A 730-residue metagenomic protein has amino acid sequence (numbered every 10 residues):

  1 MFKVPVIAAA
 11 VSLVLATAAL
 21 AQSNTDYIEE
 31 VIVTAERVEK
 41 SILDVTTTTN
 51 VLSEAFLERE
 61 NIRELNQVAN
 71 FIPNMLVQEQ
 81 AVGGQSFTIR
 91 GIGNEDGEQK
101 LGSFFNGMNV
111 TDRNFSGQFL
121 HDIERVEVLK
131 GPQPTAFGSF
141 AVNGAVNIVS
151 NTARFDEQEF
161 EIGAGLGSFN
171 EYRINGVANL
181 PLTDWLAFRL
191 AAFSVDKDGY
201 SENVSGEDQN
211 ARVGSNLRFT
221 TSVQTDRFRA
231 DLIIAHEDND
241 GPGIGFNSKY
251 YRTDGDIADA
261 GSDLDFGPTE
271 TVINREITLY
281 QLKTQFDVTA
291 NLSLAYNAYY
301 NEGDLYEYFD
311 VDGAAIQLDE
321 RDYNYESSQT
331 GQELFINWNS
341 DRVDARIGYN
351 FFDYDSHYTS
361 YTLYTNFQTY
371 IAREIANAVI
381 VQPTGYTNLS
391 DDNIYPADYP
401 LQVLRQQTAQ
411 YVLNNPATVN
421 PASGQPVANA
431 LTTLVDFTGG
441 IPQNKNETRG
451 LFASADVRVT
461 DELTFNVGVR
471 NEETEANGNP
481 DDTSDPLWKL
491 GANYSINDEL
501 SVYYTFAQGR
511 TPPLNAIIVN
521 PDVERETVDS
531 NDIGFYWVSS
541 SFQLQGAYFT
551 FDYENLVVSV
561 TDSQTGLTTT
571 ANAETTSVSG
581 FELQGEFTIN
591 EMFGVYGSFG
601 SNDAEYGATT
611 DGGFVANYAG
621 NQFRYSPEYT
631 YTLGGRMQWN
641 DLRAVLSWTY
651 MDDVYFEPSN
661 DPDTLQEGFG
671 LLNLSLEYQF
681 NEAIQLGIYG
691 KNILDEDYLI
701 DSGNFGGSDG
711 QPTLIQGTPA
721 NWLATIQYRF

Functional and structural regions predicted by a protein language model:
P5, A9-A10, A21, N179 (+6 more regions): Conserved C-terminal beta-signal and adjacent last beta-strands/turns of outer-membrane beta-barrel proteins
L13, D26-E157, I533: Acidic, small-polar-rich N-terminal luminal/periplasmic segments of exported/outer-membrane proteins
G93, D238-D254, Y354-H357, N493-D532 (+6 more regions): Surface-exposed extracellular loop regions of Gram-negative outer-membrane beta-barrel proteins, predominantly
Q99, D112, H121-E124, K130 (+7 more regions): Outer-membrane beta-barrel translocator/receptor signature
R212-H357, Q543-Q545: Outer-membrane beta-barrel domain signature, strongest for Gram-negative TonB-dependent receptors and also present
R218, S222-D226, I336-N337, R342 (+11 more regions): Structural signature of Gram-negative outer-membrane beta-barrels, strongest in the C-terminal barrel of TonB-dependent
L279-F309, S495-Y503, R525-T610: Membrane-embedded beta-barrel scaffold of Gram-negative outer-membrane proteins
D344, F352, R458-F465, T550 (+3 more regions): Gram-negative outer-membrane beta-barrel transporters
